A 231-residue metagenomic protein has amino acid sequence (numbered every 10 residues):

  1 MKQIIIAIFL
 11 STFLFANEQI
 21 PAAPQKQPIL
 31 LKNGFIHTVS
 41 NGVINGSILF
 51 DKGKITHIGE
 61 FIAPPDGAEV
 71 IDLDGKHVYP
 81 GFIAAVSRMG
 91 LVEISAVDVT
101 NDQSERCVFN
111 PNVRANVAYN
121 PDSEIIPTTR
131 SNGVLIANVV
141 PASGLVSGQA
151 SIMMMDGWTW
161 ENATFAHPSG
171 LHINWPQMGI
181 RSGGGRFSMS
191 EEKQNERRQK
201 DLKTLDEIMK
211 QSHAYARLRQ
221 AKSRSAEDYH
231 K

Functional and structural regions predicted by a protein language model:
Q3-L14: Sec-dependent N-terminal signal peptides
N17-Q19: Boundary of Sec targeting at the N-terminus
P21-A23, Q27, I36, S40-Y79: Histidine-rich, glycine-flanked metal-binding segment
Q27-L31, P64-N116, S131: Replace "His-x-His-based motif
I71, N112-A115, Y119, S188-R198: Hydrophobic alpha-helical scaffolding
S104-G148: Long, well-ordered early-domain segments
N132-K231: Polyanionic/metal-chelating signatures
